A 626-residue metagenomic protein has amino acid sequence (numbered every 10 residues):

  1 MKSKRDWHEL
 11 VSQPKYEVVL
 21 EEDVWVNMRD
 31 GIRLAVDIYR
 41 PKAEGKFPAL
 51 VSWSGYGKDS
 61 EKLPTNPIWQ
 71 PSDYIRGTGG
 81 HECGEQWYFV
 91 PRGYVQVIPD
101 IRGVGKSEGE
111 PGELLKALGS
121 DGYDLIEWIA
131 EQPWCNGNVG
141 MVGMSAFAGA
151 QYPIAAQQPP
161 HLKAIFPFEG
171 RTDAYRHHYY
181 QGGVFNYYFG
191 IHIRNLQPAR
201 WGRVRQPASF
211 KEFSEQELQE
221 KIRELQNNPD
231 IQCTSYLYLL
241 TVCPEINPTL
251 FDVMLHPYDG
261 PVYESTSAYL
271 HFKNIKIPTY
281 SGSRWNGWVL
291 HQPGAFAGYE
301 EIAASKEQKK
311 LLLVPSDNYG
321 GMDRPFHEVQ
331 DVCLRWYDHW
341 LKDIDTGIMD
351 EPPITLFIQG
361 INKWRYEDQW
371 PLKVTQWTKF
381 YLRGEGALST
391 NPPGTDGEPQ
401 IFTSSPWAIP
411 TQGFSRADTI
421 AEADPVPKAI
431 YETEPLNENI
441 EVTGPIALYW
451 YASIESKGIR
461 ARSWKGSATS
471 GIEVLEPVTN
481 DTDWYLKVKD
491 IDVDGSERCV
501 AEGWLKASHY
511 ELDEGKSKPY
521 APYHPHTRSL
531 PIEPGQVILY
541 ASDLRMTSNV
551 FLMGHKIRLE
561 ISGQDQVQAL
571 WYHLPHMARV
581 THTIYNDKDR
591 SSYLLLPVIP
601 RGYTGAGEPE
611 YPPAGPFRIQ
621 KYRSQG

Functional and structural regions predicted by a protein language model:
D6-G45, A49, L436-E438: N-terminal cap/lid segment of alpha/beta-hydrolase-fold proteins
H8, K211-L237, G320-G626: C-terminal, loop-rich substrate-recognition/catalytic regions characterized by aromatic stacking residues
E44-E131, T469-S470, D483, K487 (+3 more regions): Cap/lid segment of the alpha/beta-hydrolase catalytic domain
D73-I75, G79-Q86, P91, A156-N274: Accessory cap/linker subdomain of secreted extracellular hydrolases
P133-A146: Alpha/beta-hydrolase fold nucleophile elbow
I275, S281-S283: Short beta-strand/loop motif that positions the catalytic acidic residue of the alpha/beta-hydrolase fold
W288-A295: Conserved alpha/beta-hydrolase "acid-adjacent" motif
I302-Y319: Catalytic histidine neighborhood in serine/cysteine hydrolases with alpha/beta-hydrolase-type architecture
